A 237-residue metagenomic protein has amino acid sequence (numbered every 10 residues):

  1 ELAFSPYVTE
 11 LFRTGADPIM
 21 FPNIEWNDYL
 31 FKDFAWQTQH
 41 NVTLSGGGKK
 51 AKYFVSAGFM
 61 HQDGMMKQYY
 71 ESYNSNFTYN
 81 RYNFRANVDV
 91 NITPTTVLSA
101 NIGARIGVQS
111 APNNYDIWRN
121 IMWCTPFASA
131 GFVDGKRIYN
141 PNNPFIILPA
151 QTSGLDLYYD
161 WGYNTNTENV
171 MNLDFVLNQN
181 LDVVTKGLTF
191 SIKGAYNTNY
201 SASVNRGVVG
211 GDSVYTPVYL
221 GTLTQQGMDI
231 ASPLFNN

Functional and structural regions predicted by a protein language model:
E1-N27, P126-Y158, R206-N237: Flexible glycine-rich, low-complexity coil/linker segments exposed to the extracellular/periplasmic environment
P18-G58, Q62-M65, S75-T152, N164-N166 (+1 more regions): Flexible loop and strand-edge segments within Gram-negative outer membrane beta-barrel domains
V55, A100, F175, F190-G194: Membrane-embedded beta-strand positions of outer-membrane beta-barrel proteins
M60-R81, A111-W118, T167-N172, V183-N237: Small-side-chain secondary-structure face that scaffolds active or pore-lining regions
Y159-Y163: Individual transmembrane alpha-helix segments
